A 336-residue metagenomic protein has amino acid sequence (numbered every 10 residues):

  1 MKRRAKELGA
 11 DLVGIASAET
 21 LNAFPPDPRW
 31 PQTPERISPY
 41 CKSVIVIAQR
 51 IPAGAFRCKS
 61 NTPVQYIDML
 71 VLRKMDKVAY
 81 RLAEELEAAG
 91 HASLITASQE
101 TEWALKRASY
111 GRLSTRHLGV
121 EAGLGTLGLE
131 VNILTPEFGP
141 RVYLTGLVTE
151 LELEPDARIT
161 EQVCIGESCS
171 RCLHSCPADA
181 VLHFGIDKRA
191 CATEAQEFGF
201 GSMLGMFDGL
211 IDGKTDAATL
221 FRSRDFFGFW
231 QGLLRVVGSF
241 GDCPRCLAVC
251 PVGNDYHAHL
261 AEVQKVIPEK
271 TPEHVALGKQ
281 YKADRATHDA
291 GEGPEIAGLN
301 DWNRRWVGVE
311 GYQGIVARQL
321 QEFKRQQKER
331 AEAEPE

Functional and structural regions predicted by a protein language model:
M1-M75: Non-catalytic, usually N-terminal nucleic-acid engagement modules in DNA/RNA processing proteins
P34, Q280-Y281: FAD-binding beta-loop-beta segment adjacent to the flavin cofactor pocket
Q65, L70-T271: Catalytic cores of enzyme domains
F240, H274-A276, G311: Conserved SAM/AdoMet-binding glycine-rich loop
V263-Q264, P268-V275, R325-E336: Compact disulfide-stabilized, cysteine-rich extracellular microdomains and processed peptide cores in secreted proteins
P268-L277, D284-P294, G298: Short, C-terminally biased terminal segments at protein or domain edges
T287-K328: Long, compositionally biased charged/polar accessory segments in the mid-to-C-terminal portions of proteins
